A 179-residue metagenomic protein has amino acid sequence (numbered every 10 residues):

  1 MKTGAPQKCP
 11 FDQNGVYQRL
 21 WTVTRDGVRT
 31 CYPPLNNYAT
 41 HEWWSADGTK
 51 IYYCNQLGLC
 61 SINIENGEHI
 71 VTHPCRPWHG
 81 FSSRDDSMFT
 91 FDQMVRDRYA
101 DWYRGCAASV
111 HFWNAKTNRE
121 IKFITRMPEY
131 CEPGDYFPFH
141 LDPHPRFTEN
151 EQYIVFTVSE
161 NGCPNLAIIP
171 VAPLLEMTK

Functional and structural regions predicted by a protein language model:
M1, H41-Y52, G80-D92, P145-Y153: Blade-terminus and WD-like Trp-Asp/Gly-His loop motifs, strongest in beta-propeller folds
M1-S61: Beta-propeller domains
M1-V16, F91-A107: Short, conserved, GDST-rich strand-edge loop motifs in beta-rich repeat architectures
F11-D26, S61, C106-T117, I168-P173: Beta-propeller blade signature
V16, Y38-T40, R76, C106 (+2 more regions): Beta-rich catalytic cores
Y38, T72-F81, N118-R146: Conserved blade-ending motifs and adjacent loop-strand segments that build the rim/top face of beta-propeller domains
L141-K179: Blade-level signature of beta-propeller repeat domains, shared across WD40, Kelch, NHL, RCC1 and BNR/Asp-box propellers
